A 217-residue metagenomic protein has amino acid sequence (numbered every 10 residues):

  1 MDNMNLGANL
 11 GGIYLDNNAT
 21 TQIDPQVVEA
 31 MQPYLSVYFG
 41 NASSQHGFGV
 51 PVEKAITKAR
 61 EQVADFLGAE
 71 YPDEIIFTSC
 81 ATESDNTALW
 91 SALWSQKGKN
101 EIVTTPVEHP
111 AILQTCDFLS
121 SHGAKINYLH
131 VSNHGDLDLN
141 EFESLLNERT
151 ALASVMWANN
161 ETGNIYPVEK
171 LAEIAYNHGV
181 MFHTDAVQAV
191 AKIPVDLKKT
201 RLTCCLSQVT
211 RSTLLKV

Functional and structural regions predicted by a protein language model:
M1-V217: Pyridoxal 5′-phosphate
